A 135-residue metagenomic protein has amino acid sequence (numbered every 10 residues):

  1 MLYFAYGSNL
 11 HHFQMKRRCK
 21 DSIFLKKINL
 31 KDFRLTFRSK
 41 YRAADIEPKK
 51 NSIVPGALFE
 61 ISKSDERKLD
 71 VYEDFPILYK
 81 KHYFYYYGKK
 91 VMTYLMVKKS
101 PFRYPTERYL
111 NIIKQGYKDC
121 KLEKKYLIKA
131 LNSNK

Functional and structural regions predicted by a protein language model:
M1-K135: Glycine-aromatic micro-motifs
